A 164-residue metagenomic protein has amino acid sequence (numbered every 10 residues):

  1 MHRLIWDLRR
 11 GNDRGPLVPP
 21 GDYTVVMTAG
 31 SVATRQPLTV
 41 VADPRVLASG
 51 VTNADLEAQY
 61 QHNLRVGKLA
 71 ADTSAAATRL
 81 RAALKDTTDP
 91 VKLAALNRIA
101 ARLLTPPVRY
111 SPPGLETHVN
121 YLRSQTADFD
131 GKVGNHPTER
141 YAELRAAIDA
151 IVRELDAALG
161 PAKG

Functional and structural regions predicted by a protein language model:
M1-P16: Glycine-centered tight-turn motifs at strand-turn-strand junctions
R3, D7, T52-Q59, K92-L96: A signal for specific C-terminal beta-sheet/loop modules enriched in small/flexible residues with GP/PG/PP motifs
L8, V25-M27, V40: Hydrophobic side chains in beta-strands
N12-R14, T28-P37: Short acidic/polar inter-strand loop motif in beta-rich domains
D22, A29, L38, A70-G164: Mature extracytoplasmic or organellar-lumen-exposed domains after removal of signal/transit peptides
R35-D72: Low-complexity, Pro/Ser/Thr- and charge-rich linker/hinge segments at domain boundaries
